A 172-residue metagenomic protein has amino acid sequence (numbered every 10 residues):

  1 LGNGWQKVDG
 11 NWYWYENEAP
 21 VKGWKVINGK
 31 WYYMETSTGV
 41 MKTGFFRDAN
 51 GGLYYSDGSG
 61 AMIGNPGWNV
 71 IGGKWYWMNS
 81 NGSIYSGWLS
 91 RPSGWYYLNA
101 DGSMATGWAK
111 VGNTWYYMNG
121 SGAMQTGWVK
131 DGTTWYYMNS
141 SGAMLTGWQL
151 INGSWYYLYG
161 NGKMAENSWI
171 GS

Functional and structural regions predicted by a protein language model:
L1-S172: Extracellular adhesion/carbohydrate-binding repeat motifs centered on closely spaced tryptophans
